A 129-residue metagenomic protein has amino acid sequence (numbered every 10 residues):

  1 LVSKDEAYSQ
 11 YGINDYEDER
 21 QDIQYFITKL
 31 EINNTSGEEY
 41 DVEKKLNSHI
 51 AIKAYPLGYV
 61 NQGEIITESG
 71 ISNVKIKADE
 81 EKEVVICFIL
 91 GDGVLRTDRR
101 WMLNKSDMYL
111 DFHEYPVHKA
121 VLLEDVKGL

Functional and structural regions predicted by a protein language model:
L1-L129: Conserved functional micro-motifs across diverse proteins
